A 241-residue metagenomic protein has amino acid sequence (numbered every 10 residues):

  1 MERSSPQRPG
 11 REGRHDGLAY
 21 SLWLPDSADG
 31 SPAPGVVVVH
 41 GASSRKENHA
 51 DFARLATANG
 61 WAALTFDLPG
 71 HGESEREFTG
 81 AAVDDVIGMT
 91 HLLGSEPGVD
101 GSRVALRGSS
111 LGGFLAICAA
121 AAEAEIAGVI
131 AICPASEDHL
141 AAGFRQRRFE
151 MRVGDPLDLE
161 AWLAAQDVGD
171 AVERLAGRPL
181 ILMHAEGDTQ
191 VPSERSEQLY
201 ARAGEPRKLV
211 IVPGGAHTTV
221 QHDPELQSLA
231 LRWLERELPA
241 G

Functional and structural regions predicted by a protein language model:
M1-D29: N-terminal cap/lid segment of alpha/beta-hydrolase-fold proteins
A33, V38-S44: Active-site glycine-rich loops that stabilize anionic/oxyanionic intermediates across multiple enzyme folds
A42-R54, L68, E194: The serine-hydrolase catalytic nucleophile loop
N48, E77-P97: Alpha/beta-hydrolase active-site loop
A56-E73: Conserved alpha/beta-hydrolase
C118-A161, R178, T219: Hydrolase active-site cap/lid region
L175-A176, L182-H184, D188: Short beta-strand/loop motif that positions the catalytic acidic residue of the alpha/beta-hydrolase fold
G215-E225: Catalytic histidine-centered segment of alpha/beta-hydrolase-like enzymes
